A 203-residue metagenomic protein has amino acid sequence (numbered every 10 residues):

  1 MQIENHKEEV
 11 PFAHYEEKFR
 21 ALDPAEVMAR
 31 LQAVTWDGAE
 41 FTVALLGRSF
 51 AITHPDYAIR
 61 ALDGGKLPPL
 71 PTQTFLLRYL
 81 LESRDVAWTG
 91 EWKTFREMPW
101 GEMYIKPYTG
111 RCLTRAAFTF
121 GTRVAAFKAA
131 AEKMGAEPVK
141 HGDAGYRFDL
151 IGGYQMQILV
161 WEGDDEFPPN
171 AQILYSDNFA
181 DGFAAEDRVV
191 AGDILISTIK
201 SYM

Functional and structural regions predicted by a protein language model:
M1-A39, T72, L80-M134: Short Lys/Arg-enriched alpha/beta "domain-start" segment
M1-K18, G38-E40, D56, G65 (+5 more regions): Charge-rich alpha-helical segments
V27-P55, E137-E162: Amphipathic, interaction-prone secondary-structure segments
R48-T74, W161-E186: Intrinsically disordered, low-complexity regulatory segments enriched in Ser/Thr/Pro and charged residues
F50, Y104-C112, A116, H141-G142 (+1 more regions): Domain-length accessory/inserted modules outside core catalytic folds
L62, K66, A117, A144 (+1 more regions): Short, charged/polar micro-motifs that form catalytic or ligand-binding hotspots
L67-T89, S176-M203: Ampiphathic alpha-helical segments that act as solvent-exposed interaction surfaces
T122-D181: Conserved binding-pocket/active-site segment within a compact domain
